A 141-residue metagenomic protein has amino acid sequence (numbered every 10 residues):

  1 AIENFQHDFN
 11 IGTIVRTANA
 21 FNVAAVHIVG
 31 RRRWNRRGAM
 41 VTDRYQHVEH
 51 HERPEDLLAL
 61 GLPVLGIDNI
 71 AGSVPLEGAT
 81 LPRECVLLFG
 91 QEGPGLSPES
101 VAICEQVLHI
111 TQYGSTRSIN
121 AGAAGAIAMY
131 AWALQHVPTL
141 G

Functional and structural regions predicted by a protein language model:
A1-G141: Post-transcriptional modification and biogenesis factors for structured RNAs of the translation apparatus
